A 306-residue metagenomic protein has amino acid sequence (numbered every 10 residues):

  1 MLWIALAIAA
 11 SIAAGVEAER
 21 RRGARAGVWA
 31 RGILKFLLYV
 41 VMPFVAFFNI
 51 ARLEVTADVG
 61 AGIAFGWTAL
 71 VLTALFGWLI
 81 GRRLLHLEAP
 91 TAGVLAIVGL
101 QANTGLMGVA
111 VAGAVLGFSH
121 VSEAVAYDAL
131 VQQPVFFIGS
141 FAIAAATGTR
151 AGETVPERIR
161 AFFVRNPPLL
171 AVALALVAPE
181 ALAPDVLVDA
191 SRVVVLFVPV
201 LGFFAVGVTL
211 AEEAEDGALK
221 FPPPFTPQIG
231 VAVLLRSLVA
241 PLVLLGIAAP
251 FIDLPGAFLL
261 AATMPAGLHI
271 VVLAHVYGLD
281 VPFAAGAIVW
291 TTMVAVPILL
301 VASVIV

Functional and structural regions predicted by a protein language model:
M1-V306: Alpha-helical transmembrane segments of multi-pass small-molecule/ion transporters
